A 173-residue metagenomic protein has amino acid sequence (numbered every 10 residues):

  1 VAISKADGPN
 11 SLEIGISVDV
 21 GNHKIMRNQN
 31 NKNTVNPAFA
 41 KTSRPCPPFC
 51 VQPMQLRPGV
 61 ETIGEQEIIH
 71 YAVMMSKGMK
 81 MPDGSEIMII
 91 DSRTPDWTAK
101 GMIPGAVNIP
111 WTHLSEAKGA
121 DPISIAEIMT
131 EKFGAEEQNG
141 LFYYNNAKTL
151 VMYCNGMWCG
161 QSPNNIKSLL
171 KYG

Functional and structural regions predicted by a protein language model:
V1-K100: Flexible, polar/low-complexity N-terminal or interdomain linker segments that lie immediately upstream of folded
N10, N22, N28-N36, N108 (+4 more regions): Detector for Asparagine
D19, S92-R93, W111-T112, Y153-G156: Active-site-proximal beta-strand/loop segments in catalytic clefts of secreted hydrolases
M74-G78, P95-D96, I109, Y153 (+1 more regions): Structured segments of extracytoplasmic/periplasmic soluble domains in secreted or envelope-associated proteins
M79-F133, E137, L141-N146: Mid-length scaffold segments of soluble, non-membrane domains
E127-G173: Catalytic cysteine-centered active loop of the rhodanese-like fold, especially the PTP/DSP P-loop
